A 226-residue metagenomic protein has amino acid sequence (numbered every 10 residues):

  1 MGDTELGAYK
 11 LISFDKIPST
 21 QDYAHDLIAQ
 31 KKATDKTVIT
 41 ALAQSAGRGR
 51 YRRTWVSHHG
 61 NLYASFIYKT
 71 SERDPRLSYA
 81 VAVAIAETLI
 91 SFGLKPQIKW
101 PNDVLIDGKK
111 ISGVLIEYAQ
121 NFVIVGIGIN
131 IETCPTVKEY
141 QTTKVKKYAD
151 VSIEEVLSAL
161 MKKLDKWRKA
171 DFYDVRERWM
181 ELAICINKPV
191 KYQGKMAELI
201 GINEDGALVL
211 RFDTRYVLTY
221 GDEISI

Functional and structural regions predicted by a protein language model:
M1-S91: N-terminal lobe of the biotin/lipoate ligase/transferase fold
L6-G7, Q30, S71-P96, I106-I226: Long, positively charged amphipathic alpha-helical accessory segments at protein N-termini or as interdomain linkers
D103: Conserved active-site carboxylates
